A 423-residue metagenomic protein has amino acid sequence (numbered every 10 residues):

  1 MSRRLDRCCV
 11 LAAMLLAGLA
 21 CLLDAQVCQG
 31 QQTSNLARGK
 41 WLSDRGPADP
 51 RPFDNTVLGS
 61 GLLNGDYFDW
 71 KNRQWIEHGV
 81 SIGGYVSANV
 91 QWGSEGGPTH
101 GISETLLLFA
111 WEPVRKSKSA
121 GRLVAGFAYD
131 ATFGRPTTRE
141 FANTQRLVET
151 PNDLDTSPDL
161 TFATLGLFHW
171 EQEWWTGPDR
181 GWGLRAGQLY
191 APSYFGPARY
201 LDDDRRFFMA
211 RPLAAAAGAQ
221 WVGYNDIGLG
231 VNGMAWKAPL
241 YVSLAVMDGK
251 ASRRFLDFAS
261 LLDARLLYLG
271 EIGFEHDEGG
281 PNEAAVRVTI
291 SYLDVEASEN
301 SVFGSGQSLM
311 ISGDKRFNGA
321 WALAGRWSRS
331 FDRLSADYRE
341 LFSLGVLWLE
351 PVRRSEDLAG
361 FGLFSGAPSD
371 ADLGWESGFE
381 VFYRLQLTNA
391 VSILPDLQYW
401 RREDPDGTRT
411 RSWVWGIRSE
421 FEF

Functional and structural regions predicted by a protein language model:
L23-G93, E112-K118: N-terminal periplasmic/intermembrane-space "pro-region" immediately following the signal or transit peptide
V80, K116-G121, P178-W182, P239-L244 (+4 more regions): Repeated loop/turn-to-beta-strand initiation elements of outer-membrane beta-barrel proteins
G84-V90, L123-Y129, L184-Q188, L244-D248 (+6 more regions): Transmembrane beta-barrel strands of outer-membrane/channel proteins
L107-F109, F168-W170, L184, L229-V231 (+6 more regions): Membrane-embedded beta-strands of outer-membrane beta-barrel proteins, especially the hydrophobic/small aromatic
W111-R115, Q172-W174, Q188, G233-K237 (+5 more regions): Residue-level signature of outer-membrane beta-barrel architecture
T137-H169, T176-E271: Surface-exposed coil loops of outer-membrane beta-barrel proteins
P239, F274-S369, V381: Detector for outer-membrane/organellar transmembrane beta-barrel domains, recognizing the amphipathic beta-strand
R411-F423: Outer-membrane beta-barrel "beta-signal"
